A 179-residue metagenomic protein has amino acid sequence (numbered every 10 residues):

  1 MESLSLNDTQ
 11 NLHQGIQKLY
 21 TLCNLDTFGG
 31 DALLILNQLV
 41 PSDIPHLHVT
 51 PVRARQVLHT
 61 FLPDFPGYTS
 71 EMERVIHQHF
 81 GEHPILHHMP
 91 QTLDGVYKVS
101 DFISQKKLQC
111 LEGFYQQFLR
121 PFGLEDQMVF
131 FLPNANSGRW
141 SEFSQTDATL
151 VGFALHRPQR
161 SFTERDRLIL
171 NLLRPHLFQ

Functional and structural regions predicted by a protein language model:
L4, N11-C23, T27-S161, I169 (+1 more regions): Regulatory input/activation interfaces that engage signals or partners
Q179: Basic, amphipathic DNA-recognition helix from helix-turn-helix-like DNA-binding domains
